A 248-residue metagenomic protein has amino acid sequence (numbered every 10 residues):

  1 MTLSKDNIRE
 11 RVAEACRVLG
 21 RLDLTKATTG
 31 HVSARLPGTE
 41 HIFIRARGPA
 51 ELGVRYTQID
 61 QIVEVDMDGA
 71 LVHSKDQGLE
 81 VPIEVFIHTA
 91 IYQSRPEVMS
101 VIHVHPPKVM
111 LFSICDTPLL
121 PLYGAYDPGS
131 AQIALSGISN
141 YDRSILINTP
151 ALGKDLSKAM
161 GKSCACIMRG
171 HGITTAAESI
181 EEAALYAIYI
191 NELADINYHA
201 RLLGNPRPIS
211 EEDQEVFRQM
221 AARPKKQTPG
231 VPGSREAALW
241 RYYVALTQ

Functional and structural regions predicted by a protein language model:
M1-Q248: Glycine-rich flexible loops
